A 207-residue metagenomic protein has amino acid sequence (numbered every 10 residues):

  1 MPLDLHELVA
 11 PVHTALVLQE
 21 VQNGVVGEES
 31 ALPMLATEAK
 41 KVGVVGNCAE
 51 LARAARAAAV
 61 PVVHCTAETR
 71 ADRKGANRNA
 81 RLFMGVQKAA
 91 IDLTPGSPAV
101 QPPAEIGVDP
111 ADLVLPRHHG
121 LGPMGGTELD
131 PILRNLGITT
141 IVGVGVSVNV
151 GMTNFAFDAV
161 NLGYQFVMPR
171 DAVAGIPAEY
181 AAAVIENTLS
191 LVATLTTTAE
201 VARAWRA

Functional and structural regions predicted by a protein language model:
M1-A15, R53-A58, G75, F83-A207: Active-site-adjacent betaalpha module
A15-V21: N-terminal nucleotide-binding beta1-loop-alpha1 segment
V21, V60, A67, D171: Active-site loop/turn elements of alpha/beta-hydrolase fold enzymes, especially the short glycine-/histidine-rich
Q22-G27: Short acidic, Gly/Ser-rich segments with clustered Asp/Glu that frequently serve as metal-coordination loops in enzyme
A31-K41: Short glycine-enriched, charge-decorated loop/helix-capping segments at active-site entrances that position
G43-P61: A short, N-terminal amphipathic alpha-helix
V62, A67-M84: Early exported N-terminus immediately downstream of N-terminal targeting peptides
